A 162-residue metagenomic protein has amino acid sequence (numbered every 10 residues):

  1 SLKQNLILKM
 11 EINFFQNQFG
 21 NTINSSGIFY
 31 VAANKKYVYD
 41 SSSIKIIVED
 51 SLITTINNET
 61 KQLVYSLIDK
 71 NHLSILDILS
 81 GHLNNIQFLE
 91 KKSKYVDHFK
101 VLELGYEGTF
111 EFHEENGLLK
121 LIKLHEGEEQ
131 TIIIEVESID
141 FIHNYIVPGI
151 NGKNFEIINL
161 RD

Functional and structural regions predicted by a protein language model:
S1-L52: N-terminal mature ectodomain segment of secretory-pathway/periplasmic proteins
E11-F14, V38-S42, V96-L104, L121-H125: Short beta-strand segments that buttress and anchor functional surface loops
Q16-I23, K45-V48, K61-V64, L104-F110 (+1 more regions): Short, surface-exposed beta-strand/loop "edge" segments at domain boundaries and coil↔beta transitions
F29-Y37, I47-I53, K91-Y95, F112-K120 (+1 more regions): Short, solvent-exposed coil/turn segments at beta-strand boundaries
Y30-L73, E129-I132: An acidic-aromatic
T54-T109: Surface-exposed, polar helix/loop patches in the mature regions of secreted/periplasmic/lumenal proteins that form
S93-K94, E103-T109, E115-D162: Non-transmembrane domains of secretory- and envelope-associated proteins
